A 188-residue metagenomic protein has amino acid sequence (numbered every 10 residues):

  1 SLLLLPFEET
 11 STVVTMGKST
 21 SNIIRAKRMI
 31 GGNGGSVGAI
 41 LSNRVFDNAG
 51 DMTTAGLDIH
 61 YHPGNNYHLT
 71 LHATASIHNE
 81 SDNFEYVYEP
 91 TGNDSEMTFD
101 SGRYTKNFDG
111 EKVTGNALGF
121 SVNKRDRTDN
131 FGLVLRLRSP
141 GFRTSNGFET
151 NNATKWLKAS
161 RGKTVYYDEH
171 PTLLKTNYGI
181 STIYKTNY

Functional and structural regions predicted by a protein language model:
S1-G50: A conserved hydrophobic secondary-structure block that centers on an alpha-helix together with its immediately flanking
M52-T54, D58-Y188: Exposed, low-structure sequence patches enriched in small/polar residues
